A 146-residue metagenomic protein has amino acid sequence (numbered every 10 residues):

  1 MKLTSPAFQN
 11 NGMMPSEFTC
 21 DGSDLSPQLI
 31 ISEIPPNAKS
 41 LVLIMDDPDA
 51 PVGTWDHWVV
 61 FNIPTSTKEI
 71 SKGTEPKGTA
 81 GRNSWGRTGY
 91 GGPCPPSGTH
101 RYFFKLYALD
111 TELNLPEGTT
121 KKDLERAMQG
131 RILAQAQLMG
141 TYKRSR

Functional and structural regions predicted by a protein language model:
M1-R146: N-terminus-centered regions that define maturation/targeting leaders and the start of the first functional domain
